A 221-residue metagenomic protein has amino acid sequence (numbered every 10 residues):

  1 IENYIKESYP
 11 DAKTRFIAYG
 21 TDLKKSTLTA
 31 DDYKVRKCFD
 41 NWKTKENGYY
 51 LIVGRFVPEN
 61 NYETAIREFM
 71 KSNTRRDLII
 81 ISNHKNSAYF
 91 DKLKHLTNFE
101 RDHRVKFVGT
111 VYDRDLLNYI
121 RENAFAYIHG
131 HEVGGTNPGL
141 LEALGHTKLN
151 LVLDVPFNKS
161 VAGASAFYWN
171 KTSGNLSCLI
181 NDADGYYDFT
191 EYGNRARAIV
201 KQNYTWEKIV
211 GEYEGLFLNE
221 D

Functional and structural regions predicted by a protein language model:
I1-C38, T44-K45, K106: Donor nucleotide-sugar binding/catalytic pocket of nucleotide-sugar-dependent glycosyltransferases
T21, V53, D77-D91, K106-V111: Glycosyltransferase donor-sugar binding loop
N41-N60, I66-N73, I79: Conserved donor-binding/catalytic core segment of Leloir-type glycosyltransferases
Y50, A65-I66, L78, A143 (+2 more regions): A structural motif in glycosyltransferase catalytic domains
Y119-G135, K148: Acidic donor-binding loop of glycosyltransferase active sites
G145-V152: Short hydrophobic beta-strand element within catalytic cores of glycosyltransferases and related nucleotide-activated
A166-G174, N181-Y187: Conserved acidic donor-binding segment of nucleotide-sugar-dependent glycosyltransferases
Y187-L218: A charged, aromatic-enriched C-terminal amphipathic alpha-helix characteristic of glycosyltransferases across folds
